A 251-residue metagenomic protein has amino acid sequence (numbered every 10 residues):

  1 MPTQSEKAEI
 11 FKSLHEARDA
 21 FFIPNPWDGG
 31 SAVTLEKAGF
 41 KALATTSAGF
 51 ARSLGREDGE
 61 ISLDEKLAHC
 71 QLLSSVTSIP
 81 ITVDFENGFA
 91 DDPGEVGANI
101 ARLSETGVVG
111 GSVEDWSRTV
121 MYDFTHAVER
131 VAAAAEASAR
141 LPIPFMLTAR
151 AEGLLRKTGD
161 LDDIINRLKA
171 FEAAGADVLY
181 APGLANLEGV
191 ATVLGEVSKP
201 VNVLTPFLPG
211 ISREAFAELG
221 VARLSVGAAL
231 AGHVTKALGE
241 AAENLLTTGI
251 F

Functional and structural regions predicted by a protein language model:
P2-V83, N87-A228, G232-E240: Alpha/beta enzyme core
G239-I250: C-terminal segments
